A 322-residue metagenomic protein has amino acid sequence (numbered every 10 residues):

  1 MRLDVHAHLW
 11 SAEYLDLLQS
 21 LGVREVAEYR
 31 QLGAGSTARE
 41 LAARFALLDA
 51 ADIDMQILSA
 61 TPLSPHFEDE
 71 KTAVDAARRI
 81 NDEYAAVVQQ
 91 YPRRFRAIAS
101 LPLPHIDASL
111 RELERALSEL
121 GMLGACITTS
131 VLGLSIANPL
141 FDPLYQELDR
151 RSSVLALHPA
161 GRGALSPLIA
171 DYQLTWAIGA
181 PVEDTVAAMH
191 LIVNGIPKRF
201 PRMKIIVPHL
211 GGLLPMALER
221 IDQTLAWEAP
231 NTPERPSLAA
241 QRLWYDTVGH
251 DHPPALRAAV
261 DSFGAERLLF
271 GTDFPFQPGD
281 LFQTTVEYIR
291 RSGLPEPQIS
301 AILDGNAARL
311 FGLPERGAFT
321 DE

Functional and structural regions predicted by a protein language model:
M1, V5, W10-M55, D82-Q90 (+5 more regions): Mid-to-C-terminal alpha-helical segments outside catalytic/metal-binding sites
L3-A7, Q56-L58, R96-A99, A125-I127 (+4 more regions): Hydrophobic faces of well-ordered beta-strands that scaffold small-molecule active sites in alpha/beta enzyme cores
S11-R39, G163-D184, I221-R242: Active-site gating loops and adjacent loop-to-helix segments of metal-dependent hydrolytic enzymes
A34-R39, P65-H66, L103-S109, L132-P139 (+3 more regions): Acidic-and-aromatic substrate-binding clefts and catalytic sites of carbohydrate-active enzymes
D54, L58-A187, N194, G317: Active-site gating/metal-coordination segments in enzymes
L120-G124, D149-V154, Y172-L174, F200-R202 (+2 more regions): Glycine-enriched alpha-helix->loop->beta-strand junction motifs that scaffold or abut catalytic
P159, A164, K204-M216, V248 (+1 more regions): Short acidic/histidine-rich active-site segments
I192-G195, P201-L238: Aromatic-lined glycan-binding groove of carbohydrate-active enzymes
